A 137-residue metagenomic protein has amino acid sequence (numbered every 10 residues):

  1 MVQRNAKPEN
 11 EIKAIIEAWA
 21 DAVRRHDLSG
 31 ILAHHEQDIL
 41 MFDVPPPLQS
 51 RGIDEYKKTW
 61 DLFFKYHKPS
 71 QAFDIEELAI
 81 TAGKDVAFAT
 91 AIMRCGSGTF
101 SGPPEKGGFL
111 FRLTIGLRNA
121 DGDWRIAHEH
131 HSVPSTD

Functional and structural regions predicted by a protein language model:
V2-G30, L40-D137: A beta-strand edge to alpha-helix "cap/lid" segment located at domain peripheries
